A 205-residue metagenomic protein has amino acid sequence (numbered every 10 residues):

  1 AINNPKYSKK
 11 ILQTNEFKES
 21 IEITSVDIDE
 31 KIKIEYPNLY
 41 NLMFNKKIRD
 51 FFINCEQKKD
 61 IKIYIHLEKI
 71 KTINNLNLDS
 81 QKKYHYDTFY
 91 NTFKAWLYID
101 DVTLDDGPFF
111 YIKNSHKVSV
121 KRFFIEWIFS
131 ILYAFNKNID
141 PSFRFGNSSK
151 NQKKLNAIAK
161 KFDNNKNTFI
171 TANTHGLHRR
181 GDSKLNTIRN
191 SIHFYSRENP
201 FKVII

Functional and structural regions predicted by a protein language model:
A1-H85: Non-heme Fe(II)-dependent double-stranded beta-helix
K58-K62, Y84-T88, I99-P108, N114-H116: Active-site region of the double-stranded beta-helix
N75-Q81, K94, D105-I112, V120-F124 (+1 more regions): A short secondary-structure junction signal
Q81-T88, L177-R180: Histidine-centered catalytic micro-motifs
T88-L104, D163-N164, T171, Y195-E198: Short, conserved beta-strand element in jelly-roll/cupin
D105-N173, L177: Double-stranded beta-helix
I125, K166-I205: Non-heme Fe(II)/2-oxoglutarate
